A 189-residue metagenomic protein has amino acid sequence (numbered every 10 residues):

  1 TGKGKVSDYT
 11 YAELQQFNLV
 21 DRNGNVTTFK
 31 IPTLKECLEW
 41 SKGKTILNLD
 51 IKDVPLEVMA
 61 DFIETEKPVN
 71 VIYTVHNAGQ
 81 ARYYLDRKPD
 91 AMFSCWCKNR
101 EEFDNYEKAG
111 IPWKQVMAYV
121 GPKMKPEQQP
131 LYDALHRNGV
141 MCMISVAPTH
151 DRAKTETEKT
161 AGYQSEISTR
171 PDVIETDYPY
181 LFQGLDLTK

Functional and structural regions predicted by a protein language model:
T1-G43: An active-site metal/cofactor-coordinating segment within enzyme catalytic domains
V6-D8, E39-K42, T65-E66, D86-K88 (+3 more regions): Extracellular/periplasmic catalytic domains that process cell-envelope and extracellular macromolecules
T10, N18, I51-P55, N77 (+3 more regions): A mature extracytoplasmic/lumenal domain signature
L14, C37, L49, E166 (+1 more regions): Conserved, mostly hydrophobic/aromatic
N18, S41, I63-K67, K88 (+2 more regions): Sec/Tat-exported extracytoplasmic proteins
G24-T28, W96-C97, F103-K189: C-terminal active-site rim and adjoining tail of enzyme catalytic domains
K42-L47, K67-I72, P89-A91, K114-V116 (+2 more regions): Short, well-ordered coil/turn segments that N-cap beta-strands
P55-T65, A81-C95, N99-G110: Distinct, well-ordered alpha-helical segments
